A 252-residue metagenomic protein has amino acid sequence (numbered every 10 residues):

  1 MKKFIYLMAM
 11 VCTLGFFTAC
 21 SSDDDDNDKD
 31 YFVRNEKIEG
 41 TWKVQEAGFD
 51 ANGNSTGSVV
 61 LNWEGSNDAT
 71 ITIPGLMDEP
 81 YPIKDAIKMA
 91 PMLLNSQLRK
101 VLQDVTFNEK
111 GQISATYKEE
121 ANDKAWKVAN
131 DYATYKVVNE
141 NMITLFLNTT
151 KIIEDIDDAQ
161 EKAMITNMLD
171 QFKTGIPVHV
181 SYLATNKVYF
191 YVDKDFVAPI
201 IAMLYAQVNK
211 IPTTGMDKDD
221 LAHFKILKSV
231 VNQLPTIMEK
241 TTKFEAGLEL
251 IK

Functional and structural regions predicted by a protein language model:
M1-M8: Bacterial N-terminal signal peptides that target proteins for export
F4, T13-Q45, A246-K252: Bacterial Sec-dependent N-terminal signal peptides
R34-K37, L93-V101, N167-P177, K228-L248: Glycine-rich, flexible loop segments associated with nucleotide phosphate handling
R34-N67, L250: Tryptophan-anchored aromatic micro-motifs
G48, D78-M203: Contiguous, well-ordered beta-strand patches that form the walls/edges of small beta-barrel/beta-sandwich domains
G53, T70, K84-L94, L234 (+1 more regions): Extracellular, luminal, or virion-exposed ectodomains of exported proteins
G65-M77, Y81, D85: Long, glycine/tryptophan/cysteine-rich extracytoplasmic
Y132-V137, A198-K252: Edge beta-strand at a domain terminus
